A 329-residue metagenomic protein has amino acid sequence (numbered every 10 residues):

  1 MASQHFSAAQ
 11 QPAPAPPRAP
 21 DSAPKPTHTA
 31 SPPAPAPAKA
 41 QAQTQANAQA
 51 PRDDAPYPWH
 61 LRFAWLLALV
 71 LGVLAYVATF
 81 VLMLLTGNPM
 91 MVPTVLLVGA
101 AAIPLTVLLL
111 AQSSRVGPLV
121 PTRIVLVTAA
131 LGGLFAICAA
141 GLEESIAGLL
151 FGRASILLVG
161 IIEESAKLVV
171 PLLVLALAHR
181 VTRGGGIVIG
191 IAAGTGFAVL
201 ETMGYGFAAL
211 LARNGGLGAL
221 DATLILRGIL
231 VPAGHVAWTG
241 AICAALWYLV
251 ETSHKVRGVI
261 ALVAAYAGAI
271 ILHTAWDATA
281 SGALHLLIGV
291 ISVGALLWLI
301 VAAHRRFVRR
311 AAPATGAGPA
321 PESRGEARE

Functional and structural regions predicted by a protein language model:
A2-E329: Hydrophobic alpha-helical segments at protein termini of multi-pass membrane proteins
